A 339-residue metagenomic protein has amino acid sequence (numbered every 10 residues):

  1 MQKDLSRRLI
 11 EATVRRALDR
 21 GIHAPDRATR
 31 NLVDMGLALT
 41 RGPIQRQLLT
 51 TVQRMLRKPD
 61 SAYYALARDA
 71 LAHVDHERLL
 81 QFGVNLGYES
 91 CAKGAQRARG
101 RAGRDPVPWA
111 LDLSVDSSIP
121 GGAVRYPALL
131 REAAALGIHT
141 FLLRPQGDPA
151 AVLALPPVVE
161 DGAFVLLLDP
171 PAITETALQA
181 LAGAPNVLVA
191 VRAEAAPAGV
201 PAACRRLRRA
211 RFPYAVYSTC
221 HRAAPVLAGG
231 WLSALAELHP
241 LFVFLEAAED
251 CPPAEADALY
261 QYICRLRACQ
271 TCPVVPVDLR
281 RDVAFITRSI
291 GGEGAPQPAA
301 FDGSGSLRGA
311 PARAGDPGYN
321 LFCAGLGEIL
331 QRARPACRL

Functional and structural regions predicted by a protein language model:
M1-R46, T50-R54, A258-L339: Accessory C-terminal segments flanking Radical SAM cores
T29, Q45-L48, Y63-Y64, V200 (+2 more regions): Short amphipathic alpha-helical segments that mediate assembly, nucleic-acid/protein binding, or membrane association
G42-S114: N-terminal [4Fe-4S]-dependent radical SAM core
R101, A128-L136, A154-L155, A180 (+3 more regions): A generic secondary-structure signal
A110-V124, A133-A150, V159-G199, L207 (+2 more regions): Core AdoMet radical
V115, T140-R144, N186, A198-G292 (+1 more regions): Conserved C-terminal portion of the radical SAM core fold that forms the substrate/S-adenosylmethionine-binding
A151-D169, Q261-R265, C269-C272: Short acidic, glycine/proline-enriched helix-loop-strand junctions
V152-A154, A177-L178, A310-A312: A short acidic (Asp/Glu
